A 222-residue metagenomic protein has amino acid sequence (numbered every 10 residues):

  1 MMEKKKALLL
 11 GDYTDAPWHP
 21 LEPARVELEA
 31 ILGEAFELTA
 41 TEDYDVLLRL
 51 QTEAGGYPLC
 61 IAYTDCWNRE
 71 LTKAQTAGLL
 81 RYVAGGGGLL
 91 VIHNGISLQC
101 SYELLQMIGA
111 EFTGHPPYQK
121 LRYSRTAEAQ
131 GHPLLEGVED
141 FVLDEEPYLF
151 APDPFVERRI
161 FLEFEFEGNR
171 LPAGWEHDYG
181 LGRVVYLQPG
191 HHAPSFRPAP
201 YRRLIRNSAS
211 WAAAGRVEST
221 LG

Functional and structural regions predicted by a protein language model:
E3, G55-G56, G85, Q130 (+2 more regions): Residue-level preference for short coil/turn positions at secondary-structure junctions
E3-A7, A16, P152-G222: A glycine-centered loop/beta-turn motif at secondary-structure junctions
K6-L10, A16-L98: Helical hinge/lid and interdomain linker segments adjacent to catalytic or ligand-binding clefts that mediate domain
G11, E42-Y44, H93, V138 (+2 more regions): Residues at the C-termini of beta-strands that transition into short coil/loop
L21, R25, S101, A127-G131 (+2 more regions): A structural signal for well-ordered alpha-helical scaffolds and beta->alpha junctions
E22-R25, A74-G78, L104-M107, W175 (+1 more regions): Short, glycine/charged-enriched secondary-structure capping and boundary segments
V26-E27, I31, A35, Q106 (+1 more regions): Catalytic beta-strand/loop cores that center a nucleophilic Ser/Cys/Thr and support acyl-enzyme chemistry
R69-G137: A glycine-rich, often tryptophan-bearing local segment used as a flexible ligand/cofactor-contacting loop or short
